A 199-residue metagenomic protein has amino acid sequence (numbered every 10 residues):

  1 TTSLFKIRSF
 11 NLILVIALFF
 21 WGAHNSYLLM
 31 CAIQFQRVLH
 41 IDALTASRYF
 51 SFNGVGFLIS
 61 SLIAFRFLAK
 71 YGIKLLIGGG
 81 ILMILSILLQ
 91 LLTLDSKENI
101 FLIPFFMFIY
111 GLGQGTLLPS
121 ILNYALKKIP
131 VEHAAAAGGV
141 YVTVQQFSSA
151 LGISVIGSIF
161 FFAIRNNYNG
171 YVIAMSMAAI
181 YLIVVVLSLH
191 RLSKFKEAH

Functional and structural regions predicted by a protein language model:
T1-K196: 12-transmembrane solute porter fold
